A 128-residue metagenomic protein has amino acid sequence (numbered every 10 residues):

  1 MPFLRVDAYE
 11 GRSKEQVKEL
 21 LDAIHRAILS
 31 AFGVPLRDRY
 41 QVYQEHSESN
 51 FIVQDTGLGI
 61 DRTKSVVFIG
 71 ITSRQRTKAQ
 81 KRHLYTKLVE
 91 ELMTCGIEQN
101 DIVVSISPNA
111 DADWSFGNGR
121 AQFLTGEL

Functional and structural regions predicted by a protein language model:
M1-L128: Interaction-mediating elements
